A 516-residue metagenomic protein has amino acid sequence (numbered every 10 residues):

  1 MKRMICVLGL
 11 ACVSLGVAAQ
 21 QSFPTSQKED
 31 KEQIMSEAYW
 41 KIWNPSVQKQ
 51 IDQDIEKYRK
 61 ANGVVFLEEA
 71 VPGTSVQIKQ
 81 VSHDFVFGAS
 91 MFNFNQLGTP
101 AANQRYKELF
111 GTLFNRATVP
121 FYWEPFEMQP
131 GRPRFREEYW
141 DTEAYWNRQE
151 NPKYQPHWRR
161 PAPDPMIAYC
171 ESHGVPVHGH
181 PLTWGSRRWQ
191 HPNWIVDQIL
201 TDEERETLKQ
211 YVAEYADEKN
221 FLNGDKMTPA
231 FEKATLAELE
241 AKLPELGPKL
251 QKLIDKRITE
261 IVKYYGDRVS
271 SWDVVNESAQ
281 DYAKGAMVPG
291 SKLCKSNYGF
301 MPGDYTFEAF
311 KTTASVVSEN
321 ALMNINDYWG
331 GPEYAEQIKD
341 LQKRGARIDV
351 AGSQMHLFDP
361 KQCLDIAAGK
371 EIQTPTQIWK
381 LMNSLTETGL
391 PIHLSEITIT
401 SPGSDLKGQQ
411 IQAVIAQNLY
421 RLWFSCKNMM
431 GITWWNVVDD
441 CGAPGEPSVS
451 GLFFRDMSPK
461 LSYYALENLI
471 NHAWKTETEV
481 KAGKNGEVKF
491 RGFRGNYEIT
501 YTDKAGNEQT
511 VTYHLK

Functional and structural regions predicted by a protein language model:
L10-A18: Hydrophobic h-region of N-terminal signal peptides that target proteins for export in Gram-negative bacteria
Q21-Q96, R116, M128-Q129, F135-R136 (+5 more regions): Beta-strand-rich domain onsets/edges
K28-K41, D197-E218, L222, T228-L236 (+10 more regions): Aromatic-rich peripheral "rim/lid" segments of glycoside hydrolase catalytic domains that contact and position glycan
V65, A117, C170, I261 (+5 more regions): Conserved, mostly hydrophobic/aromatic
S90-F94, Y122, L182-W184, V274-E277 (+4 more regions): Active-site beta-loop-alpha junctions enriched in small/polar residues
T99-L113, K489-E498: Short Pro-Gly-centered beta-turn/loop motif in secreted/extracellular proteins
G111-F114, P120-A237, A241, K252-I254 (+3 more regions): Aromatic-lined substrate-binding rim segments of carbohydrate-active enzymes
R136, E143, H157-P176, M287-S404 (+3 more regions): Glycoside hydrolase catalytic-domain groove-lining segments
